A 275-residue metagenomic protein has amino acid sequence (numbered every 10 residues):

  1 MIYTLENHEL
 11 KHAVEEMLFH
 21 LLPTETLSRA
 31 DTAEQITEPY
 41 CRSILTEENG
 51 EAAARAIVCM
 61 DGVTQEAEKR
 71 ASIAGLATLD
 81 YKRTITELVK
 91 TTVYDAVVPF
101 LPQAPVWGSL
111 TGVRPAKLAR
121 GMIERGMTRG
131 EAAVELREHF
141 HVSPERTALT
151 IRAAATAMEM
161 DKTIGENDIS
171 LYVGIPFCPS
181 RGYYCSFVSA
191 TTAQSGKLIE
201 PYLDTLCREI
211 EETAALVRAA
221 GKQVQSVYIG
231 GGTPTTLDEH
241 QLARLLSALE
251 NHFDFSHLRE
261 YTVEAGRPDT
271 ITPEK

Functional and structural regions predicted by a protein language model:
M1-T26: Short, charged N-terminal beta->alpha structural module
H20, T24-D80, V89: Short, well-ordered secondary-structure micro-motifs within conserved domains or adaptor modules
A77-A104: Accessory, often N-terminal, substrate/partner-engagement and coupling regions that sit outside the core NTP/cofactor
R83, S195-L203, T235, E239: Flexible, glycine- and charge-enriched loops at secondary-structure boundaries
F100-A104, E124-L171, A220: N-terminal [4Fe-4S]-dependent radical SAM core
D168-L203: Canonical Radical SAM [4Fe-4S] cluster-binding loop centered on the CxxxCxxC motif and its immediate flanking residues
R208-K275: Conserved SAM/AdoMet-binding glycine-rich loop
